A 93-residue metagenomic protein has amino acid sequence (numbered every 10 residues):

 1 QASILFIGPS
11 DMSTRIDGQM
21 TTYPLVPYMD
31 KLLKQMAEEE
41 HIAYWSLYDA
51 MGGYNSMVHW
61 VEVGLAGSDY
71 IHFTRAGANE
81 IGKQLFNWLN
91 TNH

Functional and structural regions predicted by a protein language model:
Q1-I4: A short helix->loop->beta-strand "cap" motif at the edges of active sites that frequently abuts
F6-G8: Structural beta-sheet core signal
D11-H93: Catalytic His-Asp segment of secreted/periplasmic serine-dependent ester chemistry enzymes
